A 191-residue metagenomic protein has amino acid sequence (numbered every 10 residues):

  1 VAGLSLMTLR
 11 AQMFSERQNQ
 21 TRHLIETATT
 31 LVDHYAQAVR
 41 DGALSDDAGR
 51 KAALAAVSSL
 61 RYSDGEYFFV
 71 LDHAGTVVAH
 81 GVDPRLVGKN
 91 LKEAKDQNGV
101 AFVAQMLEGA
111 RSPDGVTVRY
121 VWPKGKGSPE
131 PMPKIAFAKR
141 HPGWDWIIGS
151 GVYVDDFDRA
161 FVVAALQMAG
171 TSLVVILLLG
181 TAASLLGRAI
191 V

Functional and structural regions predicted by a protein language model:
V1-T8, M168-L186: Extreme N-terminal signal-anchor transmembrane helix of membrane signaling/transducer proteins, especially in bacteria
M7-K51, Q167: Juxtamembrane membrane-water interface segments immediately C-terminal to a transmembrane helix
R10, S15, A183-V191: Cytoplasmic juxtamembrane amphipathic helix immediately C-terminal to a transmembrane segment
M13, V154-V175: Membrane-interface helix-start motif
R50-S58: Short amphipathic alpha-helical segments
S58-V77, D114-R119: Short N-terminal helix-loop-first-beta-strand/juxtamembrane motif that initiates sensory/input modules
T76-V82, P131: Amphipathic coiled-coil signal-relay and dimerization helices
V87, Q97-V163: Extracytoplasmic
